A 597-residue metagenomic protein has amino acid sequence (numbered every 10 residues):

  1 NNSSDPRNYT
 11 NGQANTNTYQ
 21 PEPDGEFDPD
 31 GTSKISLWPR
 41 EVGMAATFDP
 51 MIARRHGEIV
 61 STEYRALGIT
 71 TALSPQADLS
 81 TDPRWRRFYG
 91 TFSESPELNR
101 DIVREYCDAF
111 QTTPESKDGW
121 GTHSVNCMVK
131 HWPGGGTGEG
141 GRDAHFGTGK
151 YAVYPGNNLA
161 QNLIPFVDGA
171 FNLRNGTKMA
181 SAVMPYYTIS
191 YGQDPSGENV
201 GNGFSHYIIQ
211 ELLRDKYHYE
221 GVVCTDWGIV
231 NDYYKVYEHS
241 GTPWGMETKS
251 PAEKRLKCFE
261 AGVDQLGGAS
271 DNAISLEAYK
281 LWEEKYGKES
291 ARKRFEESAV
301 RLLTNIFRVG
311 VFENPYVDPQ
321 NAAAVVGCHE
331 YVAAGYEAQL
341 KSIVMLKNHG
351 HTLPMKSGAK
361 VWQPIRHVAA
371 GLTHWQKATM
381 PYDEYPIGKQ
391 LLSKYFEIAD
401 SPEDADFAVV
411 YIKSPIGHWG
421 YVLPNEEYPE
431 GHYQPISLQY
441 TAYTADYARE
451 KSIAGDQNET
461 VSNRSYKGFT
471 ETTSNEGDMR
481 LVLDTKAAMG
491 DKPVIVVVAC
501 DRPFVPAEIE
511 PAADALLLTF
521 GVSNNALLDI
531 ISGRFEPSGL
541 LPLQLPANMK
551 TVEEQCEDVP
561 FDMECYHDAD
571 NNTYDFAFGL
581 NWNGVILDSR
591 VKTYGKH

Functional and structural regions predicted by a protein language model:
N1-H597: Glycoside hydrolase catalytic-domain context in secreted enzymes
